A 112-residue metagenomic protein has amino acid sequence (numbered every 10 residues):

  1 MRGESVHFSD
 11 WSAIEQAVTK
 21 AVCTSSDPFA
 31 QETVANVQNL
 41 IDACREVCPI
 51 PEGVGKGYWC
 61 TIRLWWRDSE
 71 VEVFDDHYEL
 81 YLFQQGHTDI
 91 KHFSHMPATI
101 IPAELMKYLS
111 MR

Functional and structural regions predicted by a protein language model:
M1-W59, F83-R112: Eukaryotic low-complexity, non-globular regulatory regions
P49-I50, R67-S69: Short glycine/proline-enriched coil/turn segments at helix->beta-strand junctions
C60-T61, D68-I90: Short, conserved beta-strand/beta-arch hydrophobic-aromatic motifs that form part of recognition grooves or interface
